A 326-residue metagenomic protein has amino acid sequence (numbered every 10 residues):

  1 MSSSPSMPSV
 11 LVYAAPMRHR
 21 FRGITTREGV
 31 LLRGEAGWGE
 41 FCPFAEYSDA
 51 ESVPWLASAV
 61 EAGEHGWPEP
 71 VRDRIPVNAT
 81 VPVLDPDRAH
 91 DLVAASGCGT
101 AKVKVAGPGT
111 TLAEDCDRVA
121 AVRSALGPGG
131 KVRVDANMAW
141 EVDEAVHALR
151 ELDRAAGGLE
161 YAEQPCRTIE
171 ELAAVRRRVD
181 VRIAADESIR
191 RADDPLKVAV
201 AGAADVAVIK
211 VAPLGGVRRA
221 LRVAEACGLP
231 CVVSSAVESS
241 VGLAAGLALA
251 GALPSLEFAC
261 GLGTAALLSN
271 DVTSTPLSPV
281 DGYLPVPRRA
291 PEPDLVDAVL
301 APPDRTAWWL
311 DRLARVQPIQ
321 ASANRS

Functional and structural regions predicted by a protein language model:
M1-V30, W38-P43, E238-S326: Flexible C-terminal active-site loop/helix
S9, G29-L31, A36-W38, R74-N78 (+7 more regions): Structural preference for beta-strand elements that scaffold enzyme active sites
A14-I24, D73-R88, K104-P108, A136-V142 (+1 more regions): Active-site mouth loops of central-metabolism enzymes
R18-I75, G97: Conserved N-terminal beta1-alpha1 strand-loop-helix module at the mouth
E40-S48, T100-A120: Glycine-rich, proline-tolerant flexible connector loops at the mouths of alpha/beta enzymes
V53, A57-E61, A120, L221 (+1 more regions): Predominant activation on well-ordered alpha-helical scaffold segments within soluble catalytic domains
G63-W67, A79-A94, P108, C116-A121: Short, charged beta->alpha transition segments
G109-A245, S269-V272, L277: Catalytic core of soluble alpha/beta enzymes
